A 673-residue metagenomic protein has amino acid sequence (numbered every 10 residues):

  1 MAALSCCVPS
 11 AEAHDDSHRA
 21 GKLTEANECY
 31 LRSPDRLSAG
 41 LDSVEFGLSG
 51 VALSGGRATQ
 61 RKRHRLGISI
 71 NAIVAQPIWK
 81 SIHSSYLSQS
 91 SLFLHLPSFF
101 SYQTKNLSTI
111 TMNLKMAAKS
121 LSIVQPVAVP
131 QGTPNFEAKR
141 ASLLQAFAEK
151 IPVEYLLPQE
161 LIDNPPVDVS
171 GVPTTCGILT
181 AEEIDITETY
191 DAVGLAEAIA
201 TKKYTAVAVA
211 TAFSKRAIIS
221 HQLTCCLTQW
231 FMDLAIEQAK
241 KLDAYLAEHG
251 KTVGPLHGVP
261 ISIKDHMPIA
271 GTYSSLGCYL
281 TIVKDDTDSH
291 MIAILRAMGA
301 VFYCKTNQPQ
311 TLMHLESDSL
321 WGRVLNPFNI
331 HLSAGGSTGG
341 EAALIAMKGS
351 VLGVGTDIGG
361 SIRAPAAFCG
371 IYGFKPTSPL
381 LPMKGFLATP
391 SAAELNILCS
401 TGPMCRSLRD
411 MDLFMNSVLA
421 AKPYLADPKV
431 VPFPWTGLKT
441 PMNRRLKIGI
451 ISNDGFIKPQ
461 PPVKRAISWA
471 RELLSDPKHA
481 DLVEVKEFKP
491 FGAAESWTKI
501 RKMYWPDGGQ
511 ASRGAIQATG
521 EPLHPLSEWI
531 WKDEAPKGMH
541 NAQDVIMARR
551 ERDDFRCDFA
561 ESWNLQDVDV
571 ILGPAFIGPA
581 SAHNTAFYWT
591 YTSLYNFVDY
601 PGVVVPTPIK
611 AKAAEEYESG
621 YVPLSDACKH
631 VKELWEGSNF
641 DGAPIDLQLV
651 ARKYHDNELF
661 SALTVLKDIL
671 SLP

Functional and structural regions predicted by a protein language model:
C6-C7, L48, L92-A244, E472 (+2 more regions): An N-terminal boundary/leader segment
D16-H18, Y30, D35, D42 (+5 more regions): Intrinsic-disorder-associated, low-complexity terminal segments enriched in Asp/Asn/His/Tyr and depleted of Lys/Arg
A117-T175, A393-E394, R406-P434, L438-P441 (+4 more regions): Acidic-enriched catalytic cores of C-N bond-cleaving enzymes acting on peptides and small amides
V193-A200, S214, S452-P459, Q510-G620 (+1 more regions): Serine-dependent amide/ester hydrolase catalytic core
K203, S220-L280: N-terminal, positively charged, Ser/Thr/Ala/Gly-biased leader segments that form transit/presequence-like amphipathic
I219, A293, A297, A346-I451 (+6 more regions): Structural helix-boundary/capping segments
P255-T401, I451-N453, P506, I571-Y588 (+1 more regions): Short glycine/serine-rich loop/turn segments
